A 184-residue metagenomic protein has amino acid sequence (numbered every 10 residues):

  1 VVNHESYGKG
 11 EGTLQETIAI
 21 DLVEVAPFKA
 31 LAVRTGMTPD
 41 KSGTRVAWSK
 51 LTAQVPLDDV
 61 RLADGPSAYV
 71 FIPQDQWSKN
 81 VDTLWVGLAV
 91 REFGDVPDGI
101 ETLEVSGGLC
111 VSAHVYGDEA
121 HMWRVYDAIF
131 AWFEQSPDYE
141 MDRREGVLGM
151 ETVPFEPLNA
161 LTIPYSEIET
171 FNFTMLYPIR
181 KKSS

Functional and structural regions predicted by a protein language model:
V2-S184: A solvent-exposed interaction/effector surface
